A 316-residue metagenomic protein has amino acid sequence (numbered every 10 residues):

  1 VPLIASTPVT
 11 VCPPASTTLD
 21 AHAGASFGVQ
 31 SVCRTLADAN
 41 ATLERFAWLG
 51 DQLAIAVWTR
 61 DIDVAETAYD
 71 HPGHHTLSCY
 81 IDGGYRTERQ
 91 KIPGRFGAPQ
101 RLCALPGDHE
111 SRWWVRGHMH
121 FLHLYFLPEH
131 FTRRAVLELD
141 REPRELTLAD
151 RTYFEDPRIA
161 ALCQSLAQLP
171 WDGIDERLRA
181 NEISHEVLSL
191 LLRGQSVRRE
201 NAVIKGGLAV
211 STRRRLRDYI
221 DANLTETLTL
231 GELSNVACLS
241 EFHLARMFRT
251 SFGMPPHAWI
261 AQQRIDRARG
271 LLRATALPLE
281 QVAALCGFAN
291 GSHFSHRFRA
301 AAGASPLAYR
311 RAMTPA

Functional and structural regions predicted by a protein language model:
P2-L49, T59-D61: Membrane-cytosol interface segments
P13, L139-N201: Amphipathic alpha-helical segments enriched in hydrophobic/aromatic residues interleaved with Lys/Arg
C33-R144, G173, R177: N-terminal regulatory/effector-sensing and dimerization cores that precede helix-turn-helix DNA-binding domains
A160-W171, R217, D221-L224, R269-R273: Regular secondary-structure segments
L190, G194, R215-D266, A283-A308 (+1 more regions): Basic/polar phosphate-binding segments, predominantly the helix-turn-helix DNA-binding elements of transcriptional
R198-I204, T250-F252: Short, Lys/Arg-enriched N-terminal segment that forms or immediately precedes the first helix of a structured domain
T227, A276-L277: Residue at a beta-strand N-cap/secondary-structure junction
